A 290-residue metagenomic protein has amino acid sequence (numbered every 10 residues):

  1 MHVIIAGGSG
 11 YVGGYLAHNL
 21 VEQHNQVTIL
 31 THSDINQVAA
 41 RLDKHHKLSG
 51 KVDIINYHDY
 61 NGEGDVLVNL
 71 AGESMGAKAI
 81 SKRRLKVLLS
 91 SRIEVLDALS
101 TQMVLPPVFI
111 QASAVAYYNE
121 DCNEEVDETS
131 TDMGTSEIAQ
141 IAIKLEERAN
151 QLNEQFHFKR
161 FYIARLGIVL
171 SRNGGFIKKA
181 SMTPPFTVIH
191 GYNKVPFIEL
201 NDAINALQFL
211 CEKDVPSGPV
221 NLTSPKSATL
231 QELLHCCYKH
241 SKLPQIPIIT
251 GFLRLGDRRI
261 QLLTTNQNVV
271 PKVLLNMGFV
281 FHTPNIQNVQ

Functional and structural regions predicted by a protein language model:
V3-Q23: N-terminal Rossmann NAD(P)H-binding glycine-rich loop of SDR-like oxidoreductase domains
N36, D43-E94: NAD(P)H-binding glycine-rich loop region in Rossmannoid oxidoreductase-like domains and their noncatalytic homologs
L96-T135: Conserved Rossmann-fold NAD(P)-dependent oxidoreductase catalytic core, especially the SDR/UDP-sugar
S113, E147-R172: Conserved beta-loop-beta element that borders a ligand/cofactor-binding pocket
I141, V169-K179, I189-C211, G218: Substrate-positioning beta->alpha
K213-R258: Mid/C-terminal beta-alpha module of Rossmann-like enzyme folds, strongest in SDR-family dehydrogenases/epimerases
K242-L243, Q261-Q290: C-terminal amphipathic/interface module of NAD(P)-dependent oxidoreductases and related NAD-binding regulators
